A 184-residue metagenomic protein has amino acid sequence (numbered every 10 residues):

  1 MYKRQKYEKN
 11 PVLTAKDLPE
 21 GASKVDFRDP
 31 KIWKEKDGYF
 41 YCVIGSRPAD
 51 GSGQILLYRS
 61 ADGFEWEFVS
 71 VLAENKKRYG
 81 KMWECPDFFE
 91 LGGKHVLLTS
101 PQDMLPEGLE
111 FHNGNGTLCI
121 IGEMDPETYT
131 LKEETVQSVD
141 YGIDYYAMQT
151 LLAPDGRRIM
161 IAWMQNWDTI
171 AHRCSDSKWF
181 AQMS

Functional and structural regions predicted by a protein language model:
M1-D29, K34-Y79, G92-Y141, A162-S184: Beta-rich carbohydrate-recognition and catalytic domains
R28-K31, E84-D87, Y146-Q149: Beta-propeller and closely related beta-sheet repeat lectin domains
A153-P154: Structural secondary-structure packing elements that flank or coincide with functional cores
